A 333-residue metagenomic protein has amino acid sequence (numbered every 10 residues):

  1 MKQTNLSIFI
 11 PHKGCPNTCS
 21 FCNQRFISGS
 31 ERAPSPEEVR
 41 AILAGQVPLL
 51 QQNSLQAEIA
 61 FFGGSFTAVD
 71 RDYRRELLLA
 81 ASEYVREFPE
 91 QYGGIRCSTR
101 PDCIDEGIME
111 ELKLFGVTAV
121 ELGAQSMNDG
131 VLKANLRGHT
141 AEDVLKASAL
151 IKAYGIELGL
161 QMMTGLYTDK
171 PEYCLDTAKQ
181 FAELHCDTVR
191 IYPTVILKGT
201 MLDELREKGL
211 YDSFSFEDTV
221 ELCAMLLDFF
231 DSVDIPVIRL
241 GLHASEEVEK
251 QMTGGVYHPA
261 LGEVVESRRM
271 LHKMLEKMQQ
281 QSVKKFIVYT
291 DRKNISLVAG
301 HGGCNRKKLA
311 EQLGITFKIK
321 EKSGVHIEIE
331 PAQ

Functional and structural regions predicted by a protein language model:
M1-S28, R40, V47-T67, R96-R100 (+2 more regions): N-terminal pre-triad scaffold of radical SAM enzymes
K2-T4, G209-Q333: Auxiliary Fe-S-binding modules of radical SAM enzymes
L6, I59, I95, V120 (+3 more regions): Conserved beta-strand core positions
I10-G14, Y192-L197, H243: Short glycine-enriched loops at secondary-structure junctions
C15-C19, L197-D203, V248-K250: Short acidic/His/Gly/Ser-rich catalytic and metal-binding motifs that mark active-site loops of diverse hydrolases
T18, L55-Q56, Q91, G116 (+2 more regions): Short loop/turn motifs at secondary-structure junctions
I27-A41, G63-F88, Y92-T194, K198-D218: Conserved non-cysteine loop/helix-boundary elements of the Radical SAM core domain that shape
Q46-L50, V85, F230: Conserved hydrophobic residues forming the short capping helix/wall of the S-adenosyl-L-methionine
